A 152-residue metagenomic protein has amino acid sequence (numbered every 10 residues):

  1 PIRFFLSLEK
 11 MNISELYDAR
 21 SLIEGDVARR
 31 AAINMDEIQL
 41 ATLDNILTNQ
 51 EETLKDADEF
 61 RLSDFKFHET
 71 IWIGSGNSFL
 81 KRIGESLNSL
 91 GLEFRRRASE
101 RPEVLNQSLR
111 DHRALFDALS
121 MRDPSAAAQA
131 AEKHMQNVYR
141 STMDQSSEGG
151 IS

Functional and structural regions predicted by a protein language model:
P1-I23, R29, S147-S152: Short linear motifs at protein or domain termini
P1-M11, T42, F65-H68, M143: Short, charge-rich amphipathic segments
R3, S89, E100: Residue-level signal for pocket-adjacent positions within structured domains
L8-N12, M35, E100: Non-transmembrane, amphipathic alpha-helical segments
A19-R97, S108-F116, A126-R140: Conserved amphipathic alpha-helical segments that form helical-bundle/coiled-coil interaction surfaces
S78, Q145-E148: Short solvent-exposed beta->alpha transition segments
